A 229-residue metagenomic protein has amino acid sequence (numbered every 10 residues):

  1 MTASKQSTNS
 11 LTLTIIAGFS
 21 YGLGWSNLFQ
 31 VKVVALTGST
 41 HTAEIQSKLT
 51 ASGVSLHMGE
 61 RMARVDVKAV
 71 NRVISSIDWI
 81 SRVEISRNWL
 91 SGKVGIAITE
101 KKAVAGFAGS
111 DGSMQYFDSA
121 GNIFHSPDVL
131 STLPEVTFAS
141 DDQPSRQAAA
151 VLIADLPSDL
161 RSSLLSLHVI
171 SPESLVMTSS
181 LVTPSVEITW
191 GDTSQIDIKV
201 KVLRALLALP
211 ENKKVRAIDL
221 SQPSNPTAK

Functional and structural regions predicted by a protein language model:
M1-A35, Q46-R61, A69-R72, S76 (+1 more regions): Charged, solvent-exposed interaction patches on well-folded alpha/beta domains that mediate macromolecular contacts
T37-T42: Short glycine-enriched loops at secondary-structure junctions
